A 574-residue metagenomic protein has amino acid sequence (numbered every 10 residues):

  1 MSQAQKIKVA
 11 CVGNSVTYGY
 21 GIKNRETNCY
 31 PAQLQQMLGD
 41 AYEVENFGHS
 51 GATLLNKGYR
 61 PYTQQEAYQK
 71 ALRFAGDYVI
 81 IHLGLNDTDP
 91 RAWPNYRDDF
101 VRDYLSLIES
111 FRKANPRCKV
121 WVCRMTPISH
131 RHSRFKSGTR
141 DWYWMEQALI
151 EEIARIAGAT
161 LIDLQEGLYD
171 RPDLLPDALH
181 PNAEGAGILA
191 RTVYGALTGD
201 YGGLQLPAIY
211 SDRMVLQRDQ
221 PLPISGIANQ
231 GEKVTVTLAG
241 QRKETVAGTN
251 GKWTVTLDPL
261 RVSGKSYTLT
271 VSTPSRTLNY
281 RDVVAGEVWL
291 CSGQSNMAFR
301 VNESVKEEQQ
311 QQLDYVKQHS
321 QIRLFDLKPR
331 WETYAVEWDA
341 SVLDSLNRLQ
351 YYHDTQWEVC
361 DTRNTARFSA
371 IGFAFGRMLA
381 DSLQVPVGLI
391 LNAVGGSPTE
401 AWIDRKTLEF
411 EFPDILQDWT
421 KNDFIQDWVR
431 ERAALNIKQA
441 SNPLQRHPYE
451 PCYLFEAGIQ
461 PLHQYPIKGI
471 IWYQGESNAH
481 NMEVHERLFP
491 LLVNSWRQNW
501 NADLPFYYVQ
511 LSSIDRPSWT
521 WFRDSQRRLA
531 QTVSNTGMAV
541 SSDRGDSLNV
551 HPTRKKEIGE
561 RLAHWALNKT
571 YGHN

Functional and structural regions predicted by a protein language model:
M1-Q5, G195-P207: Low-complexity, Pro/Thr/Ser/Gly/Ala-rich linker/spacer regions in secreted, extracellular modular proteins
K6-C11, V16-L105, D141, L260 (+8 more regions): Conserved SGNH/GDSL esterase-like catalytic core that processes O-acyl groups on lipids and polysaccharides
Q36, D40, Y62-Y201, P451-S541 (+2 more regions): Alpha-helical cap/lid subdomain in secreted, periplasmic, or secretory-pathway luminal O-acyl-processing enzymes
Y201-Q230, V283-C291, A298, H564-H573: Non-catalytic, glycine-rich low-complexity segments
A208-Q220, I227, G231-E232, Q241-K243 (+2 more regions): Acidic, contiguous N-terminal accessory segments
S225-Q309, Q384: Extended acidic/polar, glycine-enriched regions that form or flank non-catalytic beta-rich accessory modules
S295, F299-T365: Secondary-structure boundary elements
